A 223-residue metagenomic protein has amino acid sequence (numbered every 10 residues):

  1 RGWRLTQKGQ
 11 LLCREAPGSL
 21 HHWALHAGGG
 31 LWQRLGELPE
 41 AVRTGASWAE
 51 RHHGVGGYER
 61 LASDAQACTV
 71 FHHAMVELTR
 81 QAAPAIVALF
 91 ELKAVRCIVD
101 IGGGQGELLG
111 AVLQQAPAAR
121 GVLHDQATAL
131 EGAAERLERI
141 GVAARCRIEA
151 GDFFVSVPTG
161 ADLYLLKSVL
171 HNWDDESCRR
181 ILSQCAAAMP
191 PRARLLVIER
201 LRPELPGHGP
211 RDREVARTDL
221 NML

Functional and structural regions predicted by a protein language model:
R1, L92-L223: Alpha-helical subdomain
R1-R96: Conserved Class I S-adenosyl-L-methionine-dependent methyltransferase catalytic core
